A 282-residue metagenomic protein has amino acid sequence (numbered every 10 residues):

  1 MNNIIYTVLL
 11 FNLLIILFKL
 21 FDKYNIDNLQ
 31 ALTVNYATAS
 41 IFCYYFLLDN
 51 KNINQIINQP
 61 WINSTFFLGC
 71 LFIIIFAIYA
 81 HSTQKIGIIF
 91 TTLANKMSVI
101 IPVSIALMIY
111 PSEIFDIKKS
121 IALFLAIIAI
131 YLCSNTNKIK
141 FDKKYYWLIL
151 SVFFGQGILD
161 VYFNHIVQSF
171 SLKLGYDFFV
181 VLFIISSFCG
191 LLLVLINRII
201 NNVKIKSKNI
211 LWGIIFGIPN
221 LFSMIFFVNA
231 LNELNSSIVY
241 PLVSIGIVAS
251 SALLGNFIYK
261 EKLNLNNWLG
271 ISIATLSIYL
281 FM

Functional and structural regions predicted by a protein language model:
M1-F66, F76-K85, N135-L148, S169-S171 (+3 more regions): Membrane-interface interhelical linkers
N12, G69, I73-A77, V99-S104 (+5 more regions): Hydrophobic/small/kink-forming positions within alpha-helical transmembrane segments of polytopic membrane proteins
N12, Y36-S40, K96-I100, L123-A126 (+5 more regions): Residue-level recognition of pore/gate-forming positions within transmembrane alpha-helices of multi-pass
L29, I89, D116, K173-D177 (+2 more regions): Residues that define the loop-to-transmembrane-helix transition and helix capping in multi-pass membrane transporters
C43-N52, V103-F115, G155-S171, P219-E233 (+1 more regions): Hydrophobic alpha-helical transmembrane segments in multi-pass integral membrane proteins
S98, P102, A129, W147-F163 (+2 more regions): Alpha-helical transmembrane segments of multi-pass integral membrane proteins
I100-S120, V248-W268: C-terminal transmembrane-helix exit sites in multi-pass transporters
V103-L107, I117-T136, N266-M282: Hydrophobic transmembrane alpha-helices of multi-pass small-molecule transport proteins
